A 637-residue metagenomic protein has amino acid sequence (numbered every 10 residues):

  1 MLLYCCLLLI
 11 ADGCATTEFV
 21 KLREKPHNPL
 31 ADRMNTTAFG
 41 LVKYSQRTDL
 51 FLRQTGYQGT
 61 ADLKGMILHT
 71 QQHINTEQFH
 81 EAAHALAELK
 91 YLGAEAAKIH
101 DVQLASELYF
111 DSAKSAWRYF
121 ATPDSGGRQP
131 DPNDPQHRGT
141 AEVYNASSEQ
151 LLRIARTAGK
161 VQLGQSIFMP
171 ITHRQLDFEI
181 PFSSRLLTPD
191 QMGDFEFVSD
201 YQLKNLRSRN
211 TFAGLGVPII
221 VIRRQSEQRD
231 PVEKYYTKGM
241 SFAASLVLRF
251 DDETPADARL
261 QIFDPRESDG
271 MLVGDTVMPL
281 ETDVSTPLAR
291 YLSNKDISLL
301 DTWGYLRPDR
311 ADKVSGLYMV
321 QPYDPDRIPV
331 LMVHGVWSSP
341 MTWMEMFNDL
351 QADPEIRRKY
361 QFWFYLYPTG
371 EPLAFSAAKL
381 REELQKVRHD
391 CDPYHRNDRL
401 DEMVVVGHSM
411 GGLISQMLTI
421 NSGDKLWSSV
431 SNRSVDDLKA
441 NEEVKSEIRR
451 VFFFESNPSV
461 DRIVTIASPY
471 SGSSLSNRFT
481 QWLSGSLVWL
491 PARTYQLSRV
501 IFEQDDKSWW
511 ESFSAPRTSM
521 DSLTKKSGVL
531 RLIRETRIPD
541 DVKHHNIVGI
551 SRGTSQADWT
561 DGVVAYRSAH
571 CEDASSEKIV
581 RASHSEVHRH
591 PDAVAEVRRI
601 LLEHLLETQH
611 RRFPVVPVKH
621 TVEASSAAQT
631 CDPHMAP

Functional and structural regions predicted by a protein language model:
M1-L2: Bacterial N-terminal signal peptides that target proteins for export
I10-G13: C-terminal motif of bacterial Sec signal peptides marking the signal peptidase cleavage site
A15-V330, S339-E345, Q361-F364, L606-P637: Flexible, membrane-associating and regulatory peripheral segments of lipid-active enzymes
Y91-F168, T172, V330-V336, Y365-A515 (+1 more regions): Serine-dependent carboxylesterase/thioesterase catalytic core of lipase-like alpha/beta-hydrolase/SGNH enzymes
Q321-P322, K445-P458, R462, S468-Y470 (+2 more regions): The feature captures the conserved acid-bearing segment of alpha/beta-hydrolase catalytic domains
M344-Y360: Short amphipathic alpha-helix adjacent to the substrate-entry channel of hydrolases
L350, P354, C391, L418 (+3 more regions): Active-site catalytic pocket residues across diverse enzymes, especially alpha/beta-hydrolases
G485-P637: C-terminal subdomain of alpha/beta-hydrolase-fold enzymes, centered on the catalytic histidine and its supporting
